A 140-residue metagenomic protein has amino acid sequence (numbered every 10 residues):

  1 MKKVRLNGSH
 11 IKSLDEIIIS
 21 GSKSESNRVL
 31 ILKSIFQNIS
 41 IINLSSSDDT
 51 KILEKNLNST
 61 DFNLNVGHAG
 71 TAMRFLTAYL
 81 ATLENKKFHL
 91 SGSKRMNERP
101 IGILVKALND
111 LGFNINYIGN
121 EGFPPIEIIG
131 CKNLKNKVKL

Functional and structural regions predicted by a protein language model:
M1-L140: Structural preference for solvent-exposed beta-strand-turn elements and adjacent flexible terminal/loop segments within
